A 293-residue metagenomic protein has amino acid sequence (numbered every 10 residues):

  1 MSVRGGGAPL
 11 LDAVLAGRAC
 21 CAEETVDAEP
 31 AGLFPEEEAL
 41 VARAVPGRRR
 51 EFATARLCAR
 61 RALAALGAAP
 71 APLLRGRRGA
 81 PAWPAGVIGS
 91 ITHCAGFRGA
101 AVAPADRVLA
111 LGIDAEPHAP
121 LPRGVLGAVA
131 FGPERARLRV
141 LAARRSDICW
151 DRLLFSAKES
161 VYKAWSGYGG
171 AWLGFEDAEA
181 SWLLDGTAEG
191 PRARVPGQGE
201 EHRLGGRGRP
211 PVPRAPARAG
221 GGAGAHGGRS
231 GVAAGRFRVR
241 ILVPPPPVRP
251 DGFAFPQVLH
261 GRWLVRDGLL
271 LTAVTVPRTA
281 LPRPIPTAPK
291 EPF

Functional and structural regions predicted by a protein language model:
M1-F293: Core catalytic alpha/beta fold that binds nucleotide/phospho-ligands
